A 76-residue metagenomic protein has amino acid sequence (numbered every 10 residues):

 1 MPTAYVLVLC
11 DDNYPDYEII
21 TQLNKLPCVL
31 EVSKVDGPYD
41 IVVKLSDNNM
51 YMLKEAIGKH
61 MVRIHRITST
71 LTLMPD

Functional and structural regions predicted by a protein language model:
M1-D76: A compositional/biophysical signature of low hydrophobicity enriched in polar/charged and small residues
